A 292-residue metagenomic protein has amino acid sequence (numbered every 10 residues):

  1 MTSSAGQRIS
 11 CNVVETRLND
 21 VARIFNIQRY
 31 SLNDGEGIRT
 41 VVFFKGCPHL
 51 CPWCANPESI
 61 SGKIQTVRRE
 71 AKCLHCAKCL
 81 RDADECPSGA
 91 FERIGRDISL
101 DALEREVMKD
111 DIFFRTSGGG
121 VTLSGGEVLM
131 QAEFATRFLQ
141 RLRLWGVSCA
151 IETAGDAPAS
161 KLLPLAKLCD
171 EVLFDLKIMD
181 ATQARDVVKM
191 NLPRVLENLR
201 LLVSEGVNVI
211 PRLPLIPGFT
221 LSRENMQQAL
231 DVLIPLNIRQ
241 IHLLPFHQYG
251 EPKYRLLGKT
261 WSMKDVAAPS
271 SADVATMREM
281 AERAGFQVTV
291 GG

Functional and structural regions predicted by a protein language model:
M1-E36, L215-G292: Auxiliary Fe-S-binding modules of radical SAM enzymes
L18-I38, G46-V67: Short, charged low-complexity linear segments at domain edges
V41-C54, T66-G89, G95, E127: Cysteine-centered iron-sulfur cluster-binding motifs in ferredoxin-type domains/subunits of redox enzymes
Q65, G95, E127, V187 (+2 more regions): Pocket-edge positions in alpha/beta enzyme catalytic cores
I98: Active-site anion-handling motifs in enzyme catalytic cores
D101-E104, M108-L256: Conserved AdoMet/S-adenosylmethionine-binding subsite of the radical SAM
